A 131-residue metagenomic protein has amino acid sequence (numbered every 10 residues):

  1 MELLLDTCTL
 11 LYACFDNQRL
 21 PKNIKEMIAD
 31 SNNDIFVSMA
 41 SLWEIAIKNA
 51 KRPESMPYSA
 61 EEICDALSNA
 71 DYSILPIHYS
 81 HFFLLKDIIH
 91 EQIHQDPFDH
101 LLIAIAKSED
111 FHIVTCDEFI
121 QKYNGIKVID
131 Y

Functional and structural regions predicted by a protein language model:
M1-V37, A50-D65, Y123: Short, well-structured N-terminal submotif of metal-dependent ribonuclease cores
D6, E44, D99, D117: Acidic active-site catalytic centers that drive phospho-/nucleotidyl reactions and related ester hydrolyses
T7-C8, I45, L85, A106: Generic structural signal for small/hydrophobic residues in well-ordered secondary structure, especially within
T9, S41, H81, L102 (+1 more regions): Alpha-helix capping/helix-boundary segments
P57, N69-C116: Active-site neighborhoods of divalent-metal-dependent phosphate/nucleic-acid chemistry enzymes
I120-I126: Short loop/helix-cap segments at secondary-structure boundaries that form the rim of catalytic
